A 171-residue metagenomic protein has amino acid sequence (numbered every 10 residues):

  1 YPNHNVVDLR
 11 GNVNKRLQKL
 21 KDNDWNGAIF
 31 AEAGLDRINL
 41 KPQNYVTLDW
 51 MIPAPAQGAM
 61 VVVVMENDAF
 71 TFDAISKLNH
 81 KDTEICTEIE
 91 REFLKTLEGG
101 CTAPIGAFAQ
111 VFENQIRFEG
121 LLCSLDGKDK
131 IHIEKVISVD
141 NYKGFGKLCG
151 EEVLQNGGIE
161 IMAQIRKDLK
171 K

Functional and structural regions predicted by a protein language model:
Y1-K171: Small-molecule-sensing regulatory modules
